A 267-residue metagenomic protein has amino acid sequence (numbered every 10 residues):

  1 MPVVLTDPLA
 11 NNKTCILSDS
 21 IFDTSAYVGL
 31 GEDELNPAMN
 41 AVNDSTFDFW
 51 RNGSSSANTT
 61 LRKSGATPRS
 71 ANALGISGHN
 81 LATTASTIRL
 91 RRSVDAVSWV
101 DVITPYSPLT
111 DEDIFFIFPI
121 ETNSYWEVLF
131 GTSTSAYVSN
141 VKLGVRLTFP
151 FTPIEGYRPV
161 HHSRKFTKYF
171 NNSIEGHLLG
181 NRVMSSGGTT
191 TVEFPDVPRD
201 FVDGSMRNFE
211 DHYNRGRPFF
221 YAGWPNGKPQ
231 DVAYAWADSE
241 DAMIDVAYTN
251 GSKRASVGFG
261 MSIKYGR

Functional and structural regions predicted by a protein language model:
M1-T59, S64, R69, A73-A85 (+1 more regions): Extracellular/virion structural assembly segments
T83-D95: Short, surface-exposed beta-strand/strand-loop-strand elements in extracellular ectodomains
V94-S98, T134: Solvent-exposed strand-loop boundary residues in beta-sheet-rich modules
